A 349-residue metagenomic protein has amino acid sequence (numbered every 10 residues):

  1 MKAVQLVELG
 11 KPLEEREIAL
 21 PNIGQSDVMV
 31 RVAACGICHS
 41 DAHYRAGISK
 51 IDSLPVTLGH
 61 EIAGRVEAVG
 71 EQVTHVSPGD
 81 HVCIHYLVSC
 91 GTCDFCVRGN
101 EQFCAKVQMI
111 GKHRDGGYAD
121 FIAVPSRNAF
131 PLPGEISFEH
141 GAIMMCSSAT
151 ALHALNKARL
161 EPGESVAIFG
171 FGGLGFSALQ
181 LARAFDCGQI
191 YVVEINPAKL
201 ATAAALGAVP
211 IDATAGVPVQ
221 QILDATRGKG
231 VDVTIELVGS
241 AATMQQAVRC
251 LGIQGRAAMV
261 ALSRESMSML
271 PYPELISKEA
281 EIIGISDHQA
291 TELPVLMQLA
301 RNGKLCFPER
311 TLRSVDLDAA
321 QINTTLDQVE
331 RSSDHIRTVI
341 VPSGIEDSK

Functional and structural regions predicted by a protein language model:
M1-A63, V124, V341-K349: Short N-terminal strand-loop motif that marks the start of NAD(P)H/FAD-dependent oxidoreductase cofactor-binding domains
P21-C35, I48-D94, N128, P133-I136: Glycine-rich beta-strand-centered segment in the early N-terminal region that forms part of a ligand/cofactor-binding
H39, V88-Q102, K106: Local cysteine-cluster metal-coordination motifs and their immediate loop/turn environment, predominantly Fe-S cluster
G134-G216, Q220: Mid-domain Rossmann-like dinucleotide-binding core that forms the NAD(H)/NADP(H) cofactor-binding site
A158, A201, L206-E281, N323 (+1 more regions): Glycine-rich cofactor phosphate-binding loops and adjacent beta1-alpha1 units of small-molecule cofactor enzyme domains
Q245-V248, A290-K349: C-terminal hydrophobic helical "lid"/dimerization subdomain of Rossmann-like NAD(P)H-dependent oxidoreductases
R256-A258, L270-R310: Rossmann-fold dehydrogenase core element
